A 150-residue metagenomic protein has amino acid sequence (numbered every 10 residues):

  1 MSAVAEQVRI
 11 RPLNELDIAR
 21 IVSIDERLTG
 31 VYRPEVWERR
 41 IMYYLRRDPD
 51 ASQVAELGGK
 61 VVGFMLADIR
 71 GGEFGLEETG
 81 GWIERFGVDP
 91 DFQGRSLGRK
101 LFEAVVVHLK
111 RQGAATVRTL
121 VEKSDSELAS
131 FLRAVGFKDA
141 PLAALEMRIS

Functional and structural regions predicted by a protein language model:
A3, V8, P12-L16, S23-E78 (+4 more regions): Acetyl-CoA-dependent GNAT
R20, K100-L101, E127: Charged catalytic carboxylate motif
V88, G94-V107, A134: Conserved acetyl-CoA-binding loop-helix of GNAT-fold acetyltransferases
Q93, T119-L128: Conserved beta-strand-loop-alpha-helix junction that forms the acyl-donor binding cleft
L109-V121: Conserved GNAT acetyl-CoA-binding A-motif
R133-A143: Conserved acetyl-CoA-binding loop of GNAT-fold acetyltransferases
